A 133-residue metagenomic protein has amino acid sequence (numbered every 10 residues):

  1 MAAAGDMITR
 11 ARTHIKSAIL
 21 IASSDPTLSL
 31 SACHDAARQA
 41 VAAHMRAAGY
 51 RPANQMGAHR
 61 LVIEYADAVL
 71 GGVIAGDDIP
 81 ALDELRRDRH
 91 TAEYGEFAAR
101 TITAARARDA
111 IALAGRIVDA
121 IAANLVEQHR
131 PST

Functional and structural regions predicted by a protein language model:
M1-T133: Terminal alpha-helical segments
